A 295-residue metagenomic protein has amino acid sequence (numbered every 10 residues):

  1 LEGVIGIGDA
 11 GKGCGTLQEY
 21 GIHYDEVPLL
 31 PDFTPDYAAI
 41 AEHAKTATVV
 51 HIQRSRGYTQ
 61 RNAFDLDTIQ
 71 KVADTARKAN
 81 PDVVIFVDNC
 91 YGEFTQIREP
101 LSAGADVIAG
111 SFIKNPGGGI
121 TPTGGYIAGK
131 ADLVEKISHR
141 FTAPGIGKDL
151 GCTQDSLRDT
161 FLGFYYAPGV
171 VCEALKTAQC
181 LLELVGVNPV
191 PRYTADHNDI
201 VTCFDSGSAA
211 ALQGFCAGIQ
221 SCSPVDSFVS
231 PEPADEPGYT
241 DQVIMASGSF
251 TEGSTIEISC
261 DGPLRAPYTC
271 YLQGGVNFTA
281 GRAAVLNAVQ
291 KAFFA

Functional and structural regions predicted by a protein language model:
L1-K176, L182-P191, G281-A295: Conserved PLP-enzyme active-site core in the AAT-like
G186-F294: Conserved C-terminal alpha-helix-loop-beta "cap" of PLP-dependent enzymes that closes/shapes the active-site mouth
